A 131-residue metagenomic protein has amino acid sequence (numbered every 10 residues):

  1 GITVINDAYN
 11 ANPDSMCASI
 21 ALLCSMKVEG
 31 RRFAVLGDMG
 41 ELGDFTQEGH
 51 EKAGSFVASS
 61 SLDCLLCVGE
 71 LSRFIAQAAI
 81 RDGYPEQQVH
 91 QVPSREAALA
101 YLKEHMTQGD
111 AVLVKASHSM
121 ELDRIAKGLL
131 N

Functional and structural regions predicted by a protein language model:
G1-N131: ATP-dependent carboxylate-amine ligase
